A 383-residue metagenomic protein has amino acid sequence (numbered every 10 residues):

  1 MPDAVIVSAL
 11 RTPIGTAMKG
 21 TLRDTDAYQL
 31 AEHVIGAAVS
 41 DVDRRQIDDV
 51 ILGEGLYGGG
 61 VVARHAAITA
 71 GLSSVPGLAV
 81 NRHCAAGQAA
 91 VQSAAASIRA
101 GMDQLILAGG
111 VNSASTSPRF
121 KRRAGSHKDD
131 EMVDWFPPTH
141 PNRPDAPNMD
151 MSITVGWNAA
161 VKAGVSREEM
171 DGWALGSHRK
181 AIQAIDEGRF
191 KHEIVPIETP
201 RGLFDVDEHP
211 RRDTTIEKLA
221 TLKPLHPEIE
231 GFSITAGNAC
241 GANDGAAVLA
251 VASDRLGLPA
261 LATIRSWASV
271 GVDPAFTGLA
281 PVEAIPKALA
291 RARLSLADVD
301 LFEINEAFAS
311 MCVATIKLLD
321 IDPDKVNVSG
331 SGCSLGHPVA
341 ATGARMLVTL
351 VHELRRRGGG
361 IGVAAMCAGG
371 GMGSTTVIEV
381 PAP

Functional and structural regions predicted by a protein language model:
M1-A27, V161, E217-L279, E283 (+6 more regions): Condensing-enzyme catalytic core mediating Claisen C-C bond formation in acyl metabolism
R11, D24, Y28-H33, E169-L256 (+3 more regions): N-terminal extracellular/periplasmic Venus flytrap/periplasmic-binding protein-like
R23-I106, G110-H127, I194-V206, L296-L319: Conserved beta-ketoacyl condensing-enzyme motif
A27-V42, V62, A66, A90-S93 (+6 more regions): Short, well-ordered amphipathic alpha-helical segments that serve as non-catalytic structural scaffolds within diverse
G53-Q104, A146-S152, D213-G241, L318-L350 (+1 more regions): Conserved catalytic cysteine-centered active-site region of acyl-thioester-dependent Claisen-condensing enzymes
L78, R82-N112, A160-R189, L249-R255 (+3 more regions): Active-site-proximal alpha-helical scaffold in enzymes
L105-A159: Flexible glycine-/small-residue-enriched beta->alpha junction loops that bind anionic phosphate/pyrophosphate groups
V155-W157, E193, P200, R265-S334: Active-site pocket-lining segment
